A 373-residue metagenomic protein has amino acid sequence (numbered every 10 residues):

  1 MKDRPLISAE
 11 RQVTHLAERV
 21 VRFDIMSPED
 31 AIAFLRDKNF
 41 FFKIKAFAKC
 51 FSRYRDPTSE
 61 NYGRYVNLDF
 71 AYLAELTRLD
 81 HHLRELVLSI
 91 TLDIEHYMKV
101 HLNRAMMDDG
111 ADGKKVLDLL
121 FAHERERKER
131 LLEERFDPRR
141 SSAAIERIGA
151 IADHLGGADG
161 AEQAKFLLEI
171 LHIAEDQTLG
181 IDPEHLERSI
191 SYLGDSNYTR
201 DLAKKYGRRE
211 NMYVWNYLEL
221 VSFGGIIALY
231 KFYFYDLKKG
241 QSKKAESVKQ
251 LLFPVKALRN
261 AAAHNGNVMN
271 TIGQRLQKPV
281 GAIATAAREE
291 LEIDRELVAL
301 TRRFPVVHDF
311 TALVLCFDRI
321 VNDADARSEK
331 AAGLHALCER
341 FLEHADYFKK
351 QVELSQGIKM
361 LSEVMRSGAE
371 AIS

Functional and structural regions predicted by a protein language model:
M1-V21, I25-E29, Y217, F223-A257 (+1 more regions): Polyanionic, low-complexity intrinsically disordered segments
K2-S247, N270, R319-K330: Short, contiguous, well-structured surface segments enriched in hydrophobic/aromatic residues
R84-V87, V255, A262: Amphipathic alpha-helical coiled-coil segments
M98, R259-A262: Conserved short aromatic-hydrophobic micro-motifs
